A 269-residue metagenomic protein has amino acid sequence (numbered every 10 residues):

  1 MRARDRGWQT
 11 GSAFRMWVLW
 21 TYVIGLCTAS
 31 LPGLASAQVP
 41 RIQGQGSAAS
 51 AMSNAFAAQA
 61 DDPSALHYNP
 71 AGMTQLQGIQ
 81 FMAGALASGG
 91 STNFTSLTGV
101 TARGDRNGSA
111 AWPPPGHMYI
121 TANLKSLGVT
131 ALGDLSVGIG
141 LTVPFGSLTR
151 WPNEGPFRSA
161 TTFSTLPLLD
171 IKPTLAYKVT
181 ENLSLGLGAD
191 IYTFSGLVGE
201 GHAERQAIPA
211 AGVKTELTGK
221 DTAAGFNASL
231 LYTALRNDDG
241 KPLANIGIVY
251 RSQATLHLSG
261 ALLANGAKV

Functional and structural regions predicted by a protein language model:
M1-M16: N-terminal secretory signal peptides that target proteins for export/translocation
W17-S30: Bacterial N-terminal signal peptides
G25-L26, P63, L166: Residue-level detector of alpha-helical transmembrane segments in integral membrane proteins
G33-V137, L141-V143: N-terminal, post-signal peptide beta-strand-biased segments of exported outer-membrane/organellar beta-barrel and other
S36-S53, P113-V269: Outer-membrane beta-barrel porins/channels
